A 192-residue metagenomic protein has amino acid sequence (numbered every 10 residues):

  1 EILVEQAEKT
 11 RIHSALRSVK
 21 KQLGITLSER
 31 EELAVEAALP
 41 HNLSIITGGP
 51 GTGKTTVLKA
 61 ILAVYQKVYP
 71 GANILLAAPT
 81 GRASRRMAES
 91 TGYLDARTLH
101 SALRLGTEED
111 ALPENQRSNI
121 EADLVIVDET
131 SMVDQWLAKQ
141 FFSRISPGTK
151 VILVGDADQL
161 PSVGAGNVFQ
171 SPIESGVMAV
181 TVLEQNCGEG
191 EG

Functional and structural regions predicted by a protein language model:
E1-G192: Conserved ATP-binding/catalytic motifs of P-loop helicase motor domains
